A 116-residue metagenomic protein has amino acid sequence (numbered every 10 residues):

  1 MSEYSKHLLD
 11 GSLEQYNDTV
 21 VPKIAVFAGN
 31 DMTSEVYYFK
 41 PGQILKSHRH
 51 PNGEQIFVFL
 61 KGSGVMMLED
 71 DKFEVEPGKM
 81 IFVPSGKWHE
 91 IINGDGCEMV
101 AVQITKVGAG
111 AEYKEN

Functional and structural regions predicted by a protein language model:
M1-M32, K46, N116: A short, N-terminal "cap"/entry segment at the start of jelly-roll beta-barrel domains of the cupin/DSBH fold
D31-M32, N52, G96-C97: Short strand-connecting beta-turns/loops that link adjacent beta-strands
E35-H50: Conserved short histidine dyad/triad with adjacent acidic residue
S47, M66-M67, V83, H89-D95: Short beta-strand His + acidic residue motifs that chelate non-heme Fe in jelly-roll/DSBH and cupin folds
N52-E54, F59-G64: Glycine- and acidic-residue-biased ligand/ion/polar-headgroup-sensing regions
S63-V65, K72, W88, E98: Structural motif
D71-S85: Short acidic-glycine-tyrosine-enriched beta hairpin
G86-A111: Ligand-binding loop in jelly-roll beta-barrel domains
